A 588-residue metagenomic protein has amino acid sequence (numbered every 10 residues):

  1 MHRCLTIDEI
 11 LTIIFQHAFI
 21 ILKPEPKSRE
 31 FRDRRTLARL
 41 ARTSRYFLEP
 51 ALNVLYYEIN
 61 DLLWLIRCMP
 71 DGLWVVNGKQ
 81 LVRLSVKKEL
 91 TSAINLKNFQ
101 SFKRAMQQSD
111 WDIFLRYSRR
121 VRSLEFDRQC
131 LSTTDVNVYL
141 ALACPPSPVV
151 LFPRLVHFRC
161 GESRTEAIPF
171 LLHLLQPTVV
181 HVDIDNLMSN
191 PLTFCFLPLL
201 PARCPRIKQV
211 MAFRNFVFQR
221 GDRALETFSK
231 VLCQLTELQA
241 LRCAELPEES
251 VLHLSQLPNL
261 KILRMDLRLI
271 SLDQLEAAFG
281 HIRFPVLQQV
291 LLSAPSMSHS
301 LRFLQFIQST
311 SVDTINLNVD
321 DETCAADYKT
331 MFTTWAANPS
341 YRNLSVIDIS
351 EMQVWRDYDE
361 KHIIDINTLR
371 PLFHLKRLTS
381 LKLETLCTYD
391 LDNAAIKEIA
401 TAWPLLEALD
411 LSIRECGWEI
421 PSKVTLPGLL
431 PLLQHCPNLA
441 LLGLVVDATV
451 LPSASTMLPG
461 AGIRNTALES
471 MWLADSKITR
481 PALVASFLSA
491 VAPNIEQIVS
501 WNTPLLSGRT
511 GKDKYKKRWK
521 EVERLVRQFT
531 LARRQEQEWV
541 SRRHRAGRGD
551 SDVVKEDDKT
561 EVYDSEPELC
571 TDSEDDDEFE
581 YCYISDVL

Functional and structural regions predicted by a protein language model:
M1-L588: Leucine-rich repeat
